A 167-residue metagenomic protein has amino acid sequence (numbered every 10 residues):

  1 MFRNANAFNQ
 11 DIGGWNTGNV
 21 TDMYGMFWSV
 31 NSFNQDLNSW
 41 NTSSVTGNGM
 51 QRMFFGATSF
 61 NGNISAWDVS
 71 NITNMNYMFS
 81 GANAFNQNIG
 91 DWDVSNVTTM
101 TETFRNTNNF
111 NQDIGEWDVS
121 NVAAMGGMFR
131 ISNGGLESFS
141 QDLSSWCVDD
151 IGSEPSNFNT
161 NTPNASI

Functional and structural regions predicted by a protein language model:
M1-I167: Negatively charged
